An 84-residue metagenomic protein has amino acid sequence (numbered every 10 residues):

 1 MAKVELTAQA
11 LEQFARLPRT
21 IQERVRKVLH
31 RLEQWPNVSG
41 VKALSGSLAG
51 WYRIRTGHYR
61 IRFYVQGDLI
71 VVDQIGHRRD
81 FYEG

Functional and structural regions predicted by a protein language model:
M1-H58, V65-D73, F81-G84: Basic, Lys/Arg-enriched alpha-helical interface segments
G76: Residues forming the ATP-binding cleft of Hanks-type serine/threonine protein kinase domains
